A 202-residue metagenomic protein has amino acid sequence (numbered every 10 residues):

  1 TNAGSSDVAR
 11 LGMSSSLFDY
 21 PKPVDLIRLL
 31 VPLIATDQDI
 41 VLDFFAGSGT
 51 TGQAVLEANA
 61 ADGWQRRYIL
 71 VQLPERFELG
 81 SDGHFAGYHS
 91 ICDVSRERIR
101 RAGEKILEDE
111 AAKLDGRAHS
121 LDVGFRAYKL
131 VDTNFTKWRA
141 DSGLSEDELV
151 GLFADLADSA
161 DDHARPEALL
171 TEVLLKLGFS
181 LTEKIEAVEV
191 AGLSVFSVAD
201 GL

Functional and structural regions predicted by a protein language model:
T1-I40, D62, L73-S81: Class I S-adenosyl-L-methionine
R10, Q38-V41, G87, E172-L174: A generic short-segment signal for beta-strand/edge and adjacent turn/coil regions
G12, S16-F18, V41-F45, Y68 (+1 more regions): Broad hydrophobic/π-residue packing in well-ordered secondary structure
D19-P23, I40-G47, G87-I91, H119: Secondary-structure capping and boundary motifs in well-ordered enzyme cores
D25-L29, T50-A54, V94: Short amphipathic alpha-helical face segments that pack within enzyme cores and frequently flank/anchor catalytic
D39-A58, L174: A phosphate-binding catalytic loop at a beta-strand-loop-alpha-helix junction that coordinates phosphoryl groups
E57-L202: PRPP-dependent phosphoribosyltransferase catalytic core
